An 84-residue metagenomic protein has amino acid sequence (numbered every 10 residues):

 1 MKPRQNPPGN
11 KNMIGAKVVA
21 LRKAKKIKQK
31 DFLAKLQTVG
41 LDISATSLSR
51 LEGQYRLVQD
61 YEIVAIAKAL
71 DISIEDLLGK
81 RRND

Functional and structural regions predicted by a protein language model:
M1-K25: A short, Lys/Arg-rich alpha-helix, primarily the initiator
V19, K23, Q37-T38, G53 (+1 more regions): Residue-level detection of the helix-turn-helix DNA-binding "recognition helix"
K23, A34, K68: Alpha-helical residues within the helix-turn-helix
K26-R50: Short alpha-helical DNA-recognition segment
Y55-A65: Short, basic-rich loop-to-helix N-cap that marks the start of a DNA-contacting helix
L57-V58, L70, L77: Short amphipathic alpha-helical segment with a characteristic S/N-K-E followed by hydrophobic residues
A65, D76-D84: Short amphipathic recognition helices of helix-turn-helix/homeodomain-type DNA-binding modules
